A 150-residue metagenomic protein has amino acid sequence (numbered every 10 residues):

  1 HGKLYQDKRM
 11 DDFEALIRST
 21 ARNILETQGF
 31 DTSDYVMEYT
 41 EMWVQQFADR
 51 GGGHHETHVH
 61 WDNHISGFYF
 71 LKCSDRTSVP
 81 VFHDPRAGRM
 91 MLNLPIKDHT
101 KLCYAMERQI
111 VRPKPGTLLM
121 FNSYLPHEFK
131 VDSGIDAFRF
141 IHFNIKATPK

Functional and structural regions predicted by a protein language model:
H1-D34, H54: Non-heme Fe(II)/2-oxoglutarate
Q28-T32, G52-T57, F68-Y69, H127-V131: Short helix-to-loop capping/linker segments positioned immediately adjacent to catalytic or ligand/cofactor-binding
D31-D49: Hydrophobic beta-strand-centered segment that forms part of the acyl-chain substrate-binding groove
T32-E38, C73-D75, G134: A generic structural signal for short, non-catalytic loop/turn and secondary-structure boundary residues
V36, V59-N63, I135-A137: A generic structural micro-feature
T40-M42, I65-G67, R139-F143: Hydrophobic residues positioned within well-ordered beta-strands of beta-sheet architectures
V44-M120: Catalytic core of non-heme Fe(II) oxygenases with the double-stranded beta-helix
T100-K150: Catalytic core of Fe(II)/2-oxoglutarate
